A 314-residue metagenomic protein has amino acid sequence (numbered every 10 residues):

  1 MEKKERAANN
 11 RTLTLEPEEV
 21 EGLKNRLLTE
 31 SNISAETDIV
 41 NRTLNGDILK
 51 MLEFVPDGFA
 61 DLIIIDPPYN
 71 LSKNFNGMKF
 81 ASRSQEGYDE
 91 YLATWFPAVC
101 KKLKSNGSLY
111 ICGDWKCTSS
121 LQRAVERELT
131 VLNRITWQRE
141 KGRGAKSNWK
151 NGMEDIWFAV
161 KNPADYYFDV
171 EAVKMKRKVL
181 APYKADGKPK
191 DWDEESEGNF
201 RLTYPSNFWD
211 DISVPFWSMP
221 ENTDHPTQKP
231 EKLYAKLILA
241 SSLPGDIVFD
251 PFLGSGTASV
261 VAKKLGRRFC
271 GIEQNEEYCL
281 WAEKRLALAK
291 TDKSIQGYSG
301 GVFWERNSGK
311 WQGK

Functional and structural regions predicted by a protein language model:
M1-G22, E30-W281, G313: Core catalytic lobe of class I
E19-I33, D292-W304: Short mixed-charge
L280-K314: PRPP-dependent phosphoribosyltransferase catalytic core
